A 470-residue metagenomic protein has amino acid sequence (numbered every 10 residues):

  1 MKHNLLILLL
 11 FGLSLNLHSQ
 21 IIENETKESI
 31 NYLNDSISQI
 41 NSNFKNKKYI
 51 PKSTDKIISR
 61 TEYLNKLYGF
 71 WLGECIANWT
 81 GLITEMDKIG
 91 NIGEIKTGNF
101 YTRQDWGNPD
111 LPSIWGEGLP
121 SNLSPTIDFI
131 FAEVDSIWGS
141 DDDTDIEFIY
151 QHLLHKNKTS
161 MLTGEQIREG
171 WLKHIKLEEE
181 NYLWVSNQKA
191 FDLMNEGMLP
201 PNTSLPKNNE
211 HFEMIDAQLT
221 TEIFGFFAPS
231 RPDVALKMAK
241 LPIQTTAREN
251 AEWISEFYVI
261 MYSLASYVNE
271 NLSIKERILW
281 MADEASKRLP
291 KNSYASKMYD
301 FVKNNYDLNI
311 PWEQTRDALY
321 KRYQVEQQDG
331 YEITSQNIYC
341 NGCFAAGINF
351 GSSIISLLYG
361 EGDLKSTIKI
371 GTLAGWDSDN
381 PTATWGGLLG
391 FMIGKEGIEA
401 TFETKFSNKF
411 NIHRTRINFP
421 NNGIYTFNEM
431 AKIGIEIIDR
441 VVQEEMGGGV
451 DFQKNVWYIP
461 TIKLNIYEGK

Functional and structural regions predicted by a protein language model:
M1-N24: Bacterial Sec-dependent N-terminal signal peptides
I22-E25, S29-F44, D300-Y339, K395-K470: Acidic, carboxylate-rich catalytic segments that either coordinate divalent cations
N43-K45, Y49-I58, A190-F212, T221-R231 (+2 more regions): Accessory "access/gating" subregions that flank catalytic or transport cores
L64-Y68, M194-L205, E210-Q218, F227 (+11 more regions): Mature, well-folded catalytic/scaffold domains that follow N-terminal targeting or propeptide regions
I76, T80-L82, M86-N108, A247-N250 (+3 more regions): Catalytic phosphate/nucleotide-handling subdomain of diverse soluble enzymes
I83-F131, T144-I146, R168, E178-N181: Active-site-surrounding "flap" and adjacent substrate/cofactor-binding loops of secreted or lumenal enzymes, prototyped
S124-S140, T144, Y150-E179, A247-E256 (+5 more regions): N-terminal leader/propeptide and maturation segments of large enzyme subunits in energy/redox metabolism and hydrolases
E133-V134, W138-D142, I146, Q151-S255: Active-site cavity-forming subdomains of large catalytic enzyme subunits
